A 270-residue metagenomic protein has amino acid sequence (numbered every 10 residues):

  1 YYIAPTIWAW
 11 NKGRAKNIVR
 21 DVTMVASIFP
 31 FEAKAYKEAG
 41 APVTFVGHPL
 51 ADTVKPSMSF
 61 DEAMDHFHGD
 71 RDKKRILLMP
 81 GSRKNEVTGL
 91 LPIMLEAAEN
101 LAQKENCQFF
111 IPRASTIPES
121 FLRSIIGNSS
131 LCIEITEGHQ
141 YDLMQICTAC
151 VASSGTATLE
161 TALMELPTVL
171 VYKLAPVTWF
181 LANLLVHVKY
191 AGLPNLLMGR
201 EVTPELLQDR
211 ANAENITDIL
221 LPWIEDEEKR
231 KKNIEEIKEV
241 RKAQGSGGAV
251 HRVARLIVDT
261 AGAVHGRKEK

Functional and structural regions predicted by a protein language model:
Y1-K270: Nucleotide-activated sugar donor-binding and catalytic core shared by glycosyltransferases and related lipid-linked
